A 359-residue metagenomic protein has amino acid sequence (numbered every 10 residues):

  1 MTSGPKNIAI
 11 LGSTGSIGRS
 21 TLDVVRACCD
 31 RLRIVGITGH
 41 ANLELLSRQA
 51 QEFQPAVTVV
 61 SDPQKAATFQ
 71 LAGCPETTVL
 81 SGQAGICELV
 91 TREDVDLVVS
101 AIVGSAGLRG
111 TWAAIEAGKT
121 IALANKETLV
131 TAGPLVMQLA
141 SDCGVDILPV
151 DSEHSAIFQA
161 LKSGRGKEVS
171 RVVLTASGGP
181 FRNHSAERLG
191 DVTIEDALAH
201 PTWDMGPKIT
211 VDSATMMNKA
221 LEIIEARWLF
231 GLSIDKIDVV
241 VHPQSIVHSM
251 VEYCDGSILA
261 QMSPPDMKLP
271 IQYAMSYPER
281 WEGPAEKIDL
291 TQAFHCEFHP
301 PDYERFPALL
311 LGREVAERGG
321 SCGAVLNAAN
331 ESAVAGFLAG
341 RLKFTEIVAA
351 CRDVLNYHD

Functional and structural regions predicted by a protein language model:
M1-D359: Catalytic, metal-anchored helix/loop core of enzyme active sites in primary metabolism
